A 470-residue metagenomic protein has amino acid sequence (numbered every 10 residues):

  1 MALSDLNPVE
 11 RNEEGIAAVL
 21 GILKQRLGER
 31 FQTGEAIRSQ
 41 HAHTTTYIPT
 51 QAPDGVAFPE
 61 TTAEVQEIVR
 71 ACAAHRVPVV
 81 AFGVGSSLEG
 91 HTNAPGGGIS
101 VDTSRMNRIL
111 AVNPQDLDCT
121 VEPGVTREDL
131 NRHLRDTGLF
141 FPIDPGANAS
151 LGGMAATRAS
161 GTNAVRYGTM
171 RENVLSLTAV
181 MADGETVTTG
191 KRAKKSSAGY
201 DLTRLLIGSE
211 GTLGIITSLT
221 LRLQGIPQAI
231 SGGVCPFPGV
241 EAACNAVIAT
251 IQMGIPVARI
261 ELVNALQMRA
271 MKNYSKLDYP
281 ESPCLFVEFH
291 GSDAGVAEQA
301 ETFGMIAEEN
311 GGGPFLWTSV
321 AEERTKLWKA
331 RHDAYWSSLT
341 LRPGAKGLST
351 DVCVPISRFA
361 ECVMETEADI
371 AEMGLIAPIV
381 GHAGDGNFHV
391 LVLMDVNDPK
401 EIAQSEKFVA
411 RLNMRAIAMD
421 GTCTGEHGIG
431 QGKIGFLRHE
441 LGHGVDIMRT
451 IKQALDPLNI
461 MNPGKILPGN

Functional and structural regions predicted by a protein language model:
M1-R70, S86-L117, A265-S275, A321-S349 (+2 more regions): N-terminal flexible segment immediately upstream of the FAD-binding catalytic core in FAD-dependent oxidoreductases
E29, I417-I429, G442, P457-M461: Alpha-helix capping/hinge segments and adjacent helical runs
T33-H41, G225, S231, P236-F408 (+2 more regions): C-terminal substrate-recognition/cap domain of FAD-linked oxidoreductases
R108-E261, M461: FAD-binding subdomain of flavoenzyme oxidoreductases
E185, I434-N470: Activity-critical C-terminal alpha-helical subdomain
